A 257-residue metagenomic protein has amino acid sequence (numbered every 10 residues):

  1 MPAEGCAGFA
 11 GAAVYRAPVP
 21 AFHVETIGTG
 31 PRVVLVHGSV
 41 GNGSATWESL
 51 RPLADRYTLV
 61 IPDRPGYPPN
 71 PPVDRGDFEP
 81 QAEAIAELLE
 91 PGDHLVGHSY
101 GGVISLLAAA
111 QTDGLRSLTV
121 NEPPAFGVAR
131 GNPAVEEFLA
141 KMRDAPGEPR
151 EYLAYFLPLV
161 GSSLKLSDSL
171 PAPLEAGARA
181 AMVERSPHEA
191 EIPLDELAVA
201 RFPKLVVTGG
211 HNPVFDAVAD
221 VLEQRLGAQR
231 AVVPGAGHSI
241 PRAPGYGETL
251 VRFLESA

Functional and structural regions predicted by a protein language model:
P20-P71: Conserved HGGG/HGGXW glycine-rich cap/lid loop of the alpha/beta-hydrolase fold
E48, V60-H94: Active-site loop/oxyanion-hole signature of alpha/beta-hydrolase fold enzymes
L95-G97, N121: Short beta-strand immediately N-terminal to the catalytic nucleophile in serine-hydrolase-like folds
G97-G101, S105: Gly/Ala-rich beta-loop-alpha elbow adjacent to hydrolase catalytic centers
A110-A145: Flexible "cap/lid" loop of the alpha/beta hydrolase fold
G147-M182: Conserved alpha/beta-hydrolase catalytic His-Asp/Glu region
S169-G237, P241: Conserved serine/cysteine hydrolase catalytic core
P241-L254: Post-His helix in hydrolase/transferase enzymes
